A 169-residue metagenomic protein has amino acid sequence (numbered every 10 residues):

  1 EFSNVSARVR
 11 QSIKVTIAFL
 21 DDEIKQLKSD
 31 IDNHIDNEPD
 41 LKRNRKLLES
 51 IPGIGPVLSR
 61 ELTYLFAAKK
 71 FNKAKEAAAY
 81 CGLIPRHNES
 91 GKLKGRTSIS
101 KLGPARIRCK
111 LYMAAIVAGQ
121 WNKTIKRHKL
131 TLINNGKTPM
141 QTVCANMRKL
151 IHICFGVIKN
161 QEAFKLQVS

Functional and structural regions predicted by a protein language model:
E1-L47: Long, charge-rich intrinsically disordered scaffolds of nucleic-acid metabolism proteins
S6-K14, N37-L41, P52, T97-K101 (+2 more regions): Conserved phosphate/pyrophosphate-binding and hydrolysis machinery centered on Walker-type P-loop NTPases, extending
R8, S12-V15, F19-D22, Q26 (+5 more regions): Generic recognition of short, well-ordered alpha-helical interface segments
I24, A67-K70, V117-T124, H152-L166: Short helix-capping/linker segments at secondary-structure and domain boundaries
D36-D40, C81-H87, T97-G103, H152-C154 (+1 more regions): Short alpha-helical linear motifs
S50, P56, E61-N135, P139: Phosphate-backbone recognition surface of nucleic-acid-processing proteins
K92-R96, K129-S169: Low-complexity, acidic/Ser/Thr- and charged residue-rich accessory regions of DNA metabolism proteins
